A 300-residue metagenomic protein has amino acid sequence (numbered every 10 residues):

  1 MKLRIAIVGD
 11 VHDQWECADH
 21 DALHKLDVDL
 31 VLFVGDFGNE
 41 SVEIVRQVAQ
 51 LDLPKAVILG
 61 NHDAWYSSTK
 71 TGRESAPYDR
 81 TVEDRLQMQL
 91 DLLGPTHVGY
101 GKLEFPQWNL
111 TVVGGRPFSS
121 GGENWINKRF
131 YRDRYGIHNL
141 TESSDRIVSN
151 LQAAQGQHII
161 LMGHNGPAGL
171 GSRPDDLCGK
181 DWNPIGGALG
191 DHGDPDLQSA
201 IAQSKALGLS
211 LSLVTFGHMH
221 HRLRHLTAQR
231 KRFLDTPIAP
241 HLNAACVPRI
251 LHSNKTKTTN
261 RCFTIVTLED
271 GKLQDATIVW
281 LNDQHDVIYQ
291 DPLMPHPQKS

Functional and structural regions predicted by a protein language model:
M1-A56, A64-G72: N-terminal active-site segment of His-dependent metallophosphoesterases
L3-I5, L30, L110-T111, H158-I160 (+1 more regions): Structural motif
D10, V31, D36, G60 (+4 more regions): Divalent metal-coordination and catalytic microenvironments
H12-A18, G38-V42, H62-T69, S119-E123 (+3 more regions): Active-site environment of divalent metal-dependent phosphoester hydrolases
D13, D63, D79-L189, D196-Q203: Conserved catalytic scaffold of divalent metal-dependent phosphoesterases
A49, P54-I58, D175-C262: Conserved beta-sheet core of the metallophosphoesterase superfamily
R73-D79: Short, hinge-like loop/turn segments at secondary-structure boundaries
T264-S300: A short C-terminal boundary segment appended to hydrolase-like catalytic domains
